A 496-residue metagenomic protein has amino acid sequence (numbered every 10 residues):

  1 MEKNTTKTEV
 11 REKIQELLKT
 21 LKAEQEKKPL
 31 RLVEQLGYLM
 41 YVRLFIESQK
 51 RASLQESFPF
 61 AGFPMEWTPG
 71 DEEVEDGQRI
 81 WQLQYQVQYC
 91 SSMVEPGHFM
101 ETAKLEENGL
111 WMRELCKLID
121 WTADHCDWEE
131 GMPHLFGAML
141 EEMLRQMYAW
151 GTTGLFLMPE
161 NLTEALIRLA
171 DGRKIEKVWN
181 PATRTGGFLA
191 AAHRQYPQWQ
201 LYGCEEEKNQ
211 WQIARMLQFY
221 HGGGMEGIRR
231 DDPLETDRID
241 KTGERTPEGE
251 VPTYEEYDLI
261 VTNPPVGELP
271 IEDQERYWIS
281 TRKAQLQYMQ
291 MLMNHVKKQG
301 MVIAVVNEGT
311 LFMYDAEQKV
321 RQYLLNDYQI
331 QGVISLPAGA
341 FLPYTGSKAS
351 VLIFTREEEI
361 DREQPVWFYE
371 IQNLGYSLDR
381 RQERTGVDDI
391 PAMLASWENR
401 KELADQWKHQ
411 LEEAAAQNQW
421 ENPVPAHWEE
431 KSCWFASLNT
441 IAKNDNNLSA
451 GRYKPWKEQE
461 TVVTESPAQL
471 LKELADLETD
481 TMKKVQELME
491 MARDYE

Functional and structural regions predicted by a protein language model:
M1-A61, D494-E496: Non-catalytic accessory regions of SAM-dependent methyltransferases
E2-T5, D240-E496: A conserved structural/catalytic subdomain of Rossmann-like adenosyl-cofactor enzymes
K7, Q25-V33, E129-P133, F156 (+1 more regions): Alpha-helix N-cap/helix-initiation sites
Q15, L30-Y38, R113-C116, P133 (+7 more regions): Non-catalytic, well-ordered alpha-helical scaffold segments
L17-E24, W121-C126, Q146-W150, L169 (+1 more regions): Alpha-helix C-capping/helix-to-loop hinge sites
K27, R173, Y196, S335-L336 (+1 more regions): Residue-level signal for short amphipathic helical patches enriched in basic/charged and nearby hydrophobic residues
M40-G151, L155: Long recognition/docking surfaces used for binding and targeting
T152-T262, G267-L269, R282, L286-Q287 (+4 more regions): Conserved S-adenosyl-L-methionine
